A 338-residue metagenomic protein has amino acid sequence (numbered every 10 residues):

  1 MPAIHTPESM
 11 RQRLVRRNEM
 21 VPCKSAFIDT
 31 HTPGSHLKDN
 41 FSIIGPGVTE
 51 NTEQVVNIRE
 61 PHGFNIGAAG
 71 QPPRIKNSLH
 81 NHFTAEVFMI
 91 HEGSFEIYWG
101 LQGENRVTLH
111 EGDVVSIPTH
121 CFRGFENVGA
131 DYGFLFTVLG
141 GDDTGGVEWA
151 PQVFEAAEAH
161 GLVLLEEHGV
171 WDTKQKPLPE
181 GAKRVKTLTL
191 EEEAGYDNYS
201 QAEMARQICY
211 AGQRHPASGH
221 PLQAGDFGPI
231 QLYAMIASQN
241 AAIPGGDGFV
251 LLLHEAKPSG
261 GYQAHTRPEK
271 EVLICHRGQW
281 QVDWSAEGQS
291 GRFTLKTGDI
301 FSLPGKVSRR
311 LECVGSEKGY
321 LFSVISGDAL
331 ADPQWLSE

Functional and structural regions predicted by a protein language model:
M1-H62, L164-D247: A short, N-terminal "cap"/entry segment at the start of jelly-roll beta-barrel domains of the cupin/DSBH fold
P2-Q12, F122-Y196, S308-E338: Double-stranded beta-helix
P46-Q54, N65-H82, M235-A237, V250-R267 (+1 more regions): Conserved short histidine dyad/triad with adjacent acidic residue
H62, G67, I75, E96-W99 (+6 more regions): Ligand-binding pocket scaffold of soluble enzyme catalytic domains
I66-G70, V87, R106, V114-S116 (+5 more regions): Conserved hydrophobic/aromatic beta-strand scaffold that supports enzyme active sites
P72, L109-G129, G140, A256-K257 (+3 more regions): Conserved metal-binding segment of the jelly-roll/cupin
K76, N81-E111, C121, T266 (+2 more regions): A short beta-strand-loop-beta hairpin characteristic of the jelly-roll/cupin
Q102-E104, D131, A242, E287-S290 (+1 more regions): Short, solvent-exposed loop/turn segments that connect beta-strands within catalytic domains and beta-strand-rich
